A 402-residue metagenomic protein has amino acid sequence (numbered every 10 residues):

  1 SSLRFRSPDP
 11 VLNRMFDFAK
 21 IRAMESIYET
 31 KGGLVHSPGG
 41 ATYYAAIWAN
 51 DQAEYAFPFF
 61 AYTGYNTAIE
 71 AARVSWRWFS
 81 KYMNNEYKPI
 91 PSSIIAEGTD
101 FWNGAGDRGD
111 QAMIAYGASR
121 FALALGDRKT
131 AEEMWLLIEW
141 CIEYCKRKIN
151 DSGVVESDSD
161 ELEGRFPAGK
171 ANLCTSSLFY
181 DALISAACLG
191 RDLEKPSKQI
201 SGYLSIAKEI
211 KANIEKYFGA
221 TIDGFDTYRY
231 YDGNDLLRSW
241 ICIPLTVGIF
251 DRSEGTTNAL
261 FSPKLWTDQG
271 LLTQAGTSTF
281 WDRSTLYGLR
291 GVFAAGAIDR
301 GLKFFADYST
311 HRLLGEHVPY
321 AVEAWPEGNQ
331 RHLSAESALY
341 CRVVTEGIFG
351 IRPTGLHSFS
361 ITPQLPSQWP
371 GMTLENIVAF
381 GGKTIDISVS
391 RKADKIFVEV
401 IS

Functional and structural regions predicted by a protein language model:
S1-A45, L123, R128-E132, I142 (+3 more regions): Acidic/polar, glycine-enriched structural segments that form the non-catalytic walls/loops of the carbohydrate-binding
F5-F18, I200-I222: Gly/Pro-rich turn-and-neighbor structural signature
D17-E29, R77-N85, I114, E143-D151 (+1 more regions): Glycine-rich, acidic and aromatic/proline-enriched surface loops and short helix-turn segments that act as binding
I27-T30, M83-K88, K146-E156, K216-D223 (+2 more regions): Proline-centered turn/helix-capping motifs that create local helix->coil transitions or kinks
L34-P38, P89-G106, E156-N172, Y320-E327: Acidic/His metal-coordination segments adjacent to aromatic residues that form catalytic metal sites in metalloenzymes
V35-Y44, N84-G106, D110-K148, C188 (+2 more regions): Active-site lining segments of carbohydrate-active enzymes
W48-R77, E132, L136-E139, E143 (+5 more regions): Active-site core of glycosidic bond-cleaving carbohydrate-active enzymes
K195-P196, S201-S205, E209, Y217 (+1 more regions): Beta-rich accessory regions
